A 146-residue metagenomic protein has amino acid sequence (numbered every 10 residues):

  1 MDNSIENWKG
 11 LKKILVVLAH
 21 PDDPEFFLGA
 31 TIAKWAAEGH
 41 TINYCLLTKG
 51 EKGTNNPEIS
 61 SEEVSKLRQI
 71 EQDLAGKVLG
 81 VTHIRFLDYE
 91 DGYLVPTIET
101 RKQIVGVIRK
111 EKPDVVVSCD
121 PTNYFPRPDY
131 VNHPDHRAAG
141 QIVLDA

Functional and structural regions predicted by a protein language model:
M1-K112: Active-site rim/loop-helix segments in enzyme catalytic domains that contact anionic ligands
R109-A146: Active-site adenylate/phosphate-handling loop in enzymes that bind or generate adenylated species
